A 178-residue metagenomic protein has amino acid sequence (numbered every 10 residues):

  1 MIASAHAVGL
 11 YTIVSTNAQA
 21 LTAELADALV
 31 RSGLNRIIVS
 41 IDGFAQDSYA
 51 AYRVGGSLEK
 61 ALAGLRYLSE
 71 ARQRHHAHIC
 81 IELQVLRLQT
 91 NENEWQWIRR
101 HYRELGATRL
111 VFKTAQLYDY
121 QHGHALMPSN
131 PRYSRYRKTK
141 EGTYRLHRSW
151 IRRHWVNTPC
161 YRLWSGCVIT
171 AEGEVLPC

Functional and structural regions predicted by a protein language model:
M1-A5: N-terminal active-site wall of soluble small-molecule enzyme domains
V8-Y11, D27-C178: Radical SAM enzyme [4Fe-4S]-AdoMet core and its adjacent flexible, acidic and glycine-rich loops/tails across
V14: Catalytic phosphate/metal-binding cores of nucleic-acid and nucleotide-processing enzymes, i.e., regions that mediate
A18-Q19: Short beta-strand->alpha-helix junction loop in the catalytic core of nucleotide-activated group-transfer enzymes
